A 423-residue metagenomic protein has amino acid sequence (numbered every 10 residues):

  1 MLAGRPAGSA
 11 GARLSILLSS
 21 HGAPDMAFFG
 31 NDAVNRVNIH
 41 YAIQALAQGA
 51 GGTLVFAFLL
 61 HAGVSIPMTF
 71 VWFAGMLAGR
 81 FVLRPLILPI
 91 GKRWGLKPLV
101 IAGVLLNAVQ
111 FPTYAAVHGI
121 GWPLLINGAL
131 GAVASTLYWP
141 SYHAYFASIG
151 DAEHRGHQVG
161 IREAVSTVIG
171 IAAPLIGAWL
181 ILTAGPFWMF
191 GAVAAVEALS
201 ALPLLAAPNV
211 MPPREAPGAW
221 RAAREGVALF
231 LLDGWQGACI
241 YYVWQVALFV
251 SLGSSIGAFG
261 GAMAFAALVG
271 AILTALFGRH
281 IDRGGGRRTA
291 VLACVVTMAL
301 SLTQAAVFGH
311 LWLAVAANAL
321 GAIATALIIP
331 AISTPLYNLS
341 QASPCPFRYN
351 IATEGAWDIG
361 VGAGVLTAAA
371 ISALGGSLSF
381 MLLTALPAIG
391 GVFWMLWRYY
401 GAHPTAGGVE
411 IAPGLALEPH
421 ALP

Functional and structural regions predicted by a protein language model:
P24-L77, A222-M263: Helix-loop boundary and gating motifs at the non-cytosolic
V71-I87, A264-L276: Central cavity-lining transmembrane alpha-helices of secondary-active solute carriers, predominantly the Major
L83-G95, I181, L273-G286: Helix-to-loop junctions at the C-terminal end of transmembrane segments in multipass secondary transporters
L99-P112, A194, T289-T303: Structural signature of the two symmetry-related core transmembrane helices
P123-Y138, L231, W312-I328: Hydrophobic core of transmembrane alpha-helices in multi-pass small-molecule transporters, especially MFS/SLC-type
G131-A164: Cytoplasmic helix-loop-helix junction between adjacent transmembrane helices in 12-TM secondary transporters
L137-G150, L327-Q341: Intracellular juxtamembrane helix-capping segments at the cytosolic ends of symmetry-related transmembrane helices
W188-L205, M381-L396: Symmetry-related core transmembrane helices of the 12-TM Major Facilitator Superfamily/SLC fold
